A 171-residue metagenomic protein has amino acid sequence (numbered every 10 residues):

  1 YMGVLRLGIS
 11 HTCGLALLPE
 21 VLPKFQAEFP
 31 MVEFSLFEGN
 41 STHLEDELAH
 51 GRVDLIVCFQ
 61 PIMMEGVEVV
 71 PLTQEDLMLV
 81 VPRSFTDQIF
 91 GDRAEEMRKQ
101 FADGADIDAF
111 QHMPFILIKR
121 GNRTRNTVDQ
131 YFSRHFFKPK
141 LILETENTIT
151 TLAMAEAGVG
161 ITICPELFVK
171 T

Functional and structural regions predicted by a protein language model:
M2-E65, T145: Central regulatory/effector-binding core of bacterial HTH transcription factors
H11, A49, V69-S84, I107-Q111: Short Pro/Gly-enriched coil loops immediately N-terminal to beta-strands
Q26, E68-P71, K99, D106-D108 (+2 more regions): Short secondary-structure boundary/capping segments
A27-M31, A94-D103, N126, E166-T171: C-terminal effector-binding regulatory domain of bacterial HTH transcription factors
N40-L44, A49-V53, C58-F59, R123-T171: Hydrophobic hinge/microswitch elements
I56-Q60, P82, I118-K119: Short beta-strand elements of ligand-binding domains
M63-M64, D76, S84, D92-R98: Anionic-ligand binding region
D87-I89, E96-H135: Secondary-structure junction motif
